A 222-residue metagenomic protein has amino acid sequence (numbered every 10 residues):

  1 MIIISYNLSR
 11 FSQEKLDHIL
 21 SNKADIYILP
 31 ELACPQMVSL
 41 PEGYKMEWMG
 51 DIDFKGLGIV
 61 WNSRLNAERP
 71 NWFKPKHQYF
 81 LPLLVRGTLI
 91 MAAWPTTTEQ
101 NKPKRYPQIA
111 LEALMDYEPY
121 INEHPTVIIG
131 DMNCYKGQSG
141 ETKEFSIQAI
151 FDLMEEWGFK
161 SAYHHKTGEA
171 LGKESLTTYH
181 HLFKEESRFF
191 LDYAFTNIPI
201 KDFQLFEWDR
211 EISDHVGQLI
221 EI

Functional and structural regions predicted by a protein language model:
M1-P41, D51-I52: N-terminal, active-site-proximal structural segment of metallo-dependent hydrolase catalytic domains
M1-R10, V85-Q100, I129: Active-site-proximal beta-strand elements of phosphoester/diester hydrolases
S9, A33, N66, W94-T96 (+2 more regions): Catalytic metal-binding/acid-base residues of hydrolase active sites
K15-L20, A33-M46, G58, Q138-Q148: Metal-dependent catalytic neighborhoods of phosphoester/phosphodiester hydrolases
I26, I109-L191: Metal-dependent phosphoesterases centered on the DNase I-like endonuclease/exonuclease/phosphatase
E31-E99, D209: Structured beta-strand-rich core segments of catalytic domains in phosphoester-bond hydrolases
I52-E68, V85, K173-E174, Y179-D202: Conserved beta strand-loop-helix elements of the APE1-like EEP
M91-A110, K136-E141: Surface-exposed cleft-lining segments at the edges of enzyme active sites
